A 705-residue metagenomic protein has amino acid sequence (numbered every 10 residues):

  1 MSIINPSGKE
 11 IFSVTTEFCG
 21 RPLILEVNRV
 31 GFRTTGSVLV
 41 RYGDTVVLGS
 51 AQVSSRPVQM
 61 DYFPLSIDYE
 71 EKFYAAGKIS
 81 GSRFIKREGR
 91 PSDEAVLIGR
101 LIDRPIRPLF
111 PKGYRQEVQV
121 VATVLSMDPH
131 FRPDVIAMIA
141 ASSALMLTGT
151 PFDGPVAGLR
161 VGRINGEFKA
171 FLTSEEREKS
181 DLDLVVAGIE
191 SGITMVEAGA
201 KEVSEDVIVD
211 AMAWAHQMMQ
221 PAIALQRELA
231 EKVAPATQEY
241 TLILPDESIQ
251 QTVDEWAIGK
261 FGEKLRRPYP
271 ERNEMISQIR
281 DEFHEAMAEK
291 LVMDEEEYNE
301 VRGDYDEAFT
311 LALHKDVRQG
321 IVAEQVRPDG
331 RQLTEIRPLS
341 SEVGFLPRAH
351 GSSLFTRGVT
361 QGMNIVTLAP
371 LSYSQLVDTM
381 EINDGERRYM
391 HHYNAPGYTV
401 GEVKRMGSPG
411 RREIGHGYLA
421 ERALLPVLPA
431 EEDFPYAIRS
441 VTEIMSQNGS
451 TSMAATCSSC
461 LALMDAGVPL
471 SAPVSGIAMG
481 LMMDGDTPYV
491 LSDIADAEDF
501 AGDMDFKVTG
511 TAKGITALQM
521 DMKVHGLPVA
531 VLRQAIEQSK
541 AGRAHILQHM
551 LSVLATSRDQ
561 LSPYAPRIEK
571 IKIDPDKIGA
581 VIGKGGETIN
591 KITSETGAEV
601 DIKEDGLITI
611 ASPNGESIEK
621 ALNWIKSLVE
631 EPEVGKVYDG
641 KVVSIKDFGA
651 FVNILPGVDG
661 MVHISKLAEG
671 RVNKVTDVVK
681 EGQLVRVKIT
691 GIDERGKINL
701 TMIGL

Functional and structural regions predicted by a protein language model:
S2-F12, F18-R21, T35, V46 (+12 more regions): Alpha/propeptide regions of enzymes that mature by internal proteolysis
S2-Q52, T241-D384, P566-A580, T588 (+1 more regions): Extended amphipathic alpha-helical scaffolds
T34-Q119, V124-F131, E190, E197 (+4 more regions): Glycine-rich, flexible beta-strand/loop modules in the N-terminal catalytic cores of phosphate-handling
Y42, A51-V53, Y69-E71, A122-S126 (+19 more regions): Flexible glycine-/small-residue-rich
K112-V118, D153-P155, A222-Y240, E271 (+7 more regions): Flexible, glycine/charged-enriched surface loops at secondary-structure junctions
A122-V124, T194-G199, Y240-L244, E255-L265 (+6 more regions): Short, hydrophobic beta-strand segments
G149-R267, L463-D559: Mobile "lid/hinge" segments at catalytic clefts and subdomain interfaces of large enzymes
Y564-I568, P575-L705: Single-stranded RNA-binding regions, centering on S1/OB-family and related RNA-binding modules
